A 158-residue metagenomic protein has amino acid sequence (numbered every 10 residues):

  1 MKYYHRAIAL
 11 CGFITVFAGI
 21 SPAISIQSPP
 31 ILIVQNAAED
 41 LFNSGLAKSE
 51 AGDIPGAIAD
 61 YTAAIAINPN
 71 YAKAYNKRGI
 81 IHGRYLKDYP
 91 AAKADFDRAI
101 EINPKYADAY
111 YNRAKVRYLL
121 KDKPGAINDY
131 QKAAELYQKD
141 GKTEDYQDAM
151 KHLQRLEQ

Functional and structural regions predicted by a protein language model:
K2-Q158: Alpha-helical tetratricopeptide repeat
